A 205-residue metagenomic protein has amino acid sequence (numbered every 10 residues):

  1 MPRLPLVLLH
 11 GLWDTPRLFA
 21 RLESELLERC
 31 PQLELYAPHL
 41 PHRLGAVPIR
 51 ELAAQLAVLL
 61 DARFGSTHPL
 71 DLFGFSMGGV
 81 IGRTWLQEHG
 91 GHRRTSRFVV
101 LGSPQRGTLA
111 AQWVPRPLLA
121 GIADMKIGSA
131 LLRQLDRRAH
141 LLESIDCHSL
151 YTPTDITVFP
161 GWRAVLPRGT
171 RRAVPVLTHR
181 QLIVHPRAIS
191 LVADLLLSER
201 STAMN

Functional and structural regions predicted by a protein language model:
M1-P5: Proline/glycine-enriched tight loop/beta-turn segments at coil->beta junctions that connect or precede beta-strands
L6-H10, R17, L27, L33-A46 (+2 more regions): Serine-dependent carboxylesterase/thioesterase catalytic core of lipase-like alpha/beta-hydrolase/SGNH enzymes
D14, L142-N205: C-terminal catalytic-base region of ester-bond hydrolases, centering on the histidine of the charge-relay
F19-A20, P48, A111, G161-A164 (+1 more regions): Hydrophobic alpha-helical membrane-insertion segments
L22-E25: Short amphipathic alpha-helix
